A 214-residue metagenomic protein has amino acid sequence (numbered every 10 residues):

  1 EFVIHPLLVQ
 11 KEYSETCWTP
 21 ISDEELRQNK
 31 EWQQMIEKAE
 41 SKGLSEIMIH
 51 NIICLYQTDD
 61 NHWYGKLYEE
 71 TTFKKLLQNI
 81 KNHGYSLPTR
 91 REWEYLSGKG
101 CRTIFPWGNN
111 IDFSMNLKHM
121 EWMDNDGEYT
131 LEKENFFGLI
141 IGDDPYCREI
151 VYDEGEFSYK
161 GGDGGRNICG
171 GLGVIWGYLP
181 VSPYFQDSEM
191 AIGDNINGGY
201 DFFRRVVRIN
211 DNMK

Functional and structural regions predicted by a protein language model:
E1-R91, G193-K214: Extended beta-strand/loop cores of jelly-roll/beta-sandwich
V3, V9, I141, V151 (+3 more regions): Extended aliphatic helical segments
P6, P20, P145, P180-P183: Proline-rich intrinsically disordered, low-complexity coils
W32-E37, I111-S114, G173-G177: Glycine-rich loops and low-complexity Gly/Arg-rich segments that provide flexible linkers or classic glycine-based
E37, G98, V181-P183: Intrinsically disordered, low-complexity regulatory segments enriched in acidic/serine/proline/glutamine/glycine
C54-G171: Functional-site microenvironments in short loops/helix caps that host divalent-cation chemistry
G164-F185: Short, solvent-exposed cationic patches
L179, Q186-N197: Short proline/glycine-enriched turn/loop segments at secondary-structure junctions
